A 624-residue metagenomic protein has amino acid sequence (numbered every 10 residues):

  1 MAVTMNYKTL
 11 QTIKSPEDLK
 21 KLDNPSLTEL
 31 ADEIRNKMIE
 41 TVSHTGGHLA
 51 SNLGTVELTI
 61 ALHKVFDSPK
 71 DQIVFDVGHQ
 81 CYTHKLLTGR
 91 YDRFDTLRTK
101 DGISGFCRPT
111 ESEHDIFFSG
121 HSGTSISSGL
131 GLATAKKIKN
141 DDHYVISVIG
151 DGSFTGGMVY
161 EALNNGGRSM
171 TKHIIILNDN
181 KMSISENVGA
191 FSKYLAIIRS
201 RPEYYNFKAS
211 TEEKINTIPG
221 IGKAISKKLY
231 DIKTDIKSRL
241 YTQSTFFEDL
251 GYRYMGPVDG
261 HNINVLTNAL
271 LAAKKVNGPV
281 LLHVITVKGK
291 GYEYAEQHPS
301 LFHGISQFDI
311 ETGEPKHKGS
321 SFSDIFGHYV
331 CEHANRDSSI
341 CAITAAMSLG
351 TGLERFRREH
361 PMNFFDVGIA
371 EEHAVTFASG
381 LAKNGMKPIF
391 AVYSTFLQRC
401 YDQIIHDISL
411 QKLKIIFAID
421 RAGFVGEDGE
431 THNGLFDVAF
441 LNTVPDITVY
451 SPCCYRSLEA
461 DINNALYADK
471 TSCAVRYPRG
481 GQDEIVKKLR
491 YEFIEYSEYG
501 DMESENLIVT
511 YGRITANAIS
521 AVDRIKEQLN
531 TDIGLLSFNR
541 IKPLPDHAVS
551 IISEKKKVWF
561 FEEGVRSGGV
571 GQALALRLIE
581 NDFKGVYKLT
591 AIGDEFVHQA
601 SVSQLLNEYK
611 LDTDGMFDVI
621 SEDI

Functional and structural regions predicted by a protein language model:
A2-T88, F246-T267, V280-T286: N-terminal amphipathic, basic-rich helices that act as targeting or association modules
G47-A50, L58, N140-D141, V258 (+3 more regions): Short, surface-exposed helix-loop/turn micro-motifs enriched in polar/charged residues
H48-S169, I340, T344-A345, L353-E354: Cofactor-binding active-site loop characterized by glycine-rich and histidine/acidic residues
T96-S128, I138-D142, R168-L301, G313-Y329 (+8 more regions): Thiamine diphosphate
V145, I149-A162, G352, F364 (+3 more regions): Extended, hydrophobic alpha-helical segments in both membrane/secreted and soluble proteins
V159-A162, A269, Q403, D461-I462 (+1 more regions): Short beta-alpha junctions and helix-cap segments that line functional grooves
